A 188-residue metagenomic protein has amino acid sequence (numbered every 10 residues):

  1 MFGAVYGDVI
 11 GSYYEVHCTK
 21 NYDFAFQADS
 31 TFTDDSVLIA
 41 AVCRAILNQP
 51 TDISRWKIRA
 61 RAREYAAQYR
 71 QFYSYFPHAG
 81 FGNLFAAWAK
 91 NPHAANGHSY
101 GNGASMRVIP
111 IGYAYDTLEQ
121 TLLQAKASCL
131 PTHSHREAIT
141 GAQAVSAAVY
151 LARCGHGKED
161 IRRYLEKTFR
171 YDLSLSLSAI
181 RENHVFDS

Functional and structural regions predicted by a protein language model:
M1-S188: Structured, active/binding-site neighborhoods that engage oxygen-rich ligands
